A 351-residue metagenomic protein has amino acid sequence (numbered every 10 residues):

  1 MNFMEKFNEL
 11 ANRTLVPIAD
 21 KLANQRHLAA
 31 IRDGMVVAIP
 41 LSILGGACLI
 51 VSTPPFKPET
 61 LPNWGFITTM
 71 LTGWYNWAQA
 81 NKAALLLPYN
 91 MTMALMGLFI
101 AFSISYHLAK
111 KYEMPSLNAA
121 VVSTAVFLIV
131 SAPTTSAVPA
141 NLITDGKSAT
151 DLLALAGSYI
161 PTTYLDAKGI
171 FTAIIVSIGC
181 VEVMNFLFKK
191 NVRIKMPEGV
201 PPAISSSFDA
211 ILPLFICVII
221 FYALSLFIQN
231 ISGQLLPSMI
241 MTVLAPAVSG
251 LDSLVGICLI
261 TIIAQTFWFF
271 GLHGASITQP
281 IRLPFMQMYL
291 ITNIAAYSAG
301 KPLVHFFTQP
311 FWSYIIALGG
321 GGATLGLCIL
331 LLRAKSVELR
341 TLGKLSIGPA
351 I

Functional and structural regions predicted by a protein language model:
N2-I43, C48-K57, N76-W77, N81-F270 (+2 more regions): Signature of multi-pass transmembrane helix bundles
L61-W77: Luminal/periplasmic active-site loops of membrane-embedded glycosylation enzymes
F66-M70, M286-I351: Helix-loop-helix junctions within the multi-pass membrane cores of secondary transporters/permeases
A109, I262-A275, Q287, W312 (+1 more regions): Transmembrane alpha-helix interface/packing and boundary motifs in multi-pass membrane proteins, characterized by
N118-F127, Q279-P284, K344-G348: Central hydrophobic cores of alpha-helical transmembrane segments in multi-pass integral membrane proteins
I216, S238-V243, Q279-Q287, T324-L325: Short, highly charged low-complexity linear segments
G271-P280, G320-A323: Transmembrane helix boundary and interhelical junction motifs in multipass membrane proteins
